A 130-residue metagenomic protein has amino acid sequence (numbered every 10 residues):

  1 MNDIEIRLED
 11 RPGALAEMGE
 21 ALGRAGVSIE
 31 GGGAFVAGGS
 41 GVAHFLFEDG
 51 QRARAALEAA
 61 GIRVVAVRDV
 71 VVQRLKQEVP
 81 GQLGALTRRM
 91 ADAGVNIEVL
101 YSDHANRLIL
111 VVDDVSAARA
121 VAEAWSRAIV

Functional and structural regions predicted by a protein language model:
M1-V130: A conserved regulatory-domain signal marking ACT and ACT-like small-molecule sensing domains and adjacent regulatory
